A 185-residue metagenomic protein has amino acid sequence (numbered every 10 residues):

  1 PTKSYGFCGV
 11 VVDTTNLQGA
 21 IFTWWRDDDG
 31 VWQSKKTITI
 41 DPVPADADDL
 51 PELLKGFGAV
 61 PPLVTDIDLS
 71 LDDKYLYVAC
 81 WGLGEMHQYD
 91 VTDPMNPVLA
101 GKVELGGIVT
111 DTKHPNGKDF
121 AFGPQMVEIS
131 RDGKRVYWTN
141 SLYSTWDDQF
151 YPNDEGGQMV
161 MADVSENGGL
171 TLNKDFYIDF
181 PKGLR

Functional and structural regions predicted by a protein language model:
P1-Y89, D93-P94: Beta-propeller domains
V12, F122-Y151: Repeat-solenoid scaffold signature
T14-L17, G84-H87, M95, I108-D111 (+3 more regions): Flexible loop/turn segments at secondary-structure boundaries
L17, L63, G123, E155 (+1 more regions): Beta-rich catalytic cores
G19-D28, Y151-E166: Beta-propeller blade signature
D29-S34, P94-L99, G156, G168-L172: Residue-level signal for glycine
V31-A59, A100-D119, K174-R185: Surface-exposed loop and turn segments in beta-propeller and other repeat-based domains that flank or scaffold
T65-R135: C-terminal structural cap/anchor segments
